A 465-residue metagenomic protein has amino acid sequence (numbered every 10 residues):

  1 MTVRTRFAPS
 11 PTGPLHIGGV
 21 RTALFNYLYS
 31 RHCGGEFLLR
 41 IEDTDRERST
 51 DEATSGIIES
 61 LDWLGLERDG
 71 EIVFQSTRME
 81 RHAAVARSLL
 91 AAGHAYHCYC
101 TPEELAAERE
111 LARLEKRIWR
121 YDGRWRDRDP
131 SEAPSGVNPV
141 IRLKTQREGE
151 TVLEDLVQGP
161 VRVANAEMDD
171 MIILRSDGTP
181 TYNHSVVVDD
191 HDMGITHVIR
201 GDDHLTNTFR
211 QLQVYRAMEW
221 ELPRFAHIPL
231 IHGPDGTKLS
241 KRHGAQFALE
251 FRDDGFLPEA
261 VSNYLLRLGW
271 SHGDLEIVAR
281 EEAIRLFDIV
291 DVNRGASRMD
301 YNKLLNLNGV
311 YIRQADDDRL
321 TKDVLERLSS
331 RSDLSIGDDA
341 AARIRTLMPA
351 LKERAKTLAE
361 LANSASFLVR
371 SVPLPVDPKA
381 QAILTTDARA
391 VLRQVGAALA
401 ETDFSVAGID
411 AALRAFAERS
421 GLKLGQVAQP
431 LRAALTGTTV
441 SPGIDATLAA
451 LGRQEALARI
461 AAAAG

Functional and structural regions predicted by a protein language model:
M1-F7, A248, E281-F287, E326-L334 (+3 more regions): Short amphipathic alpha-helical segments and their helix-coil junctions
M1-I118, T206-W220, A260: N-terminal Rossmann-like or analogous alpha/beta NTP/dinucleotide-binding catalytic cores that position adenine
T5-P11, L39-D43, M193-V198, Q246 (+2 more regions): Glycine- and acidic
Y96-H227, H232-L239, F247, H272: Active-site cores that bind ATP or allylic diphosphates and position pyrophosphate for catalysis
M218-L374, T436-G465: Catalytic adenosine-cofactor/nucleotide-binding cores of aminoacyl-tRNA synthetases and other
T321, A380-T439: C-terminal accessory/binding modules appended to enzymatic or scaffolding proteins
